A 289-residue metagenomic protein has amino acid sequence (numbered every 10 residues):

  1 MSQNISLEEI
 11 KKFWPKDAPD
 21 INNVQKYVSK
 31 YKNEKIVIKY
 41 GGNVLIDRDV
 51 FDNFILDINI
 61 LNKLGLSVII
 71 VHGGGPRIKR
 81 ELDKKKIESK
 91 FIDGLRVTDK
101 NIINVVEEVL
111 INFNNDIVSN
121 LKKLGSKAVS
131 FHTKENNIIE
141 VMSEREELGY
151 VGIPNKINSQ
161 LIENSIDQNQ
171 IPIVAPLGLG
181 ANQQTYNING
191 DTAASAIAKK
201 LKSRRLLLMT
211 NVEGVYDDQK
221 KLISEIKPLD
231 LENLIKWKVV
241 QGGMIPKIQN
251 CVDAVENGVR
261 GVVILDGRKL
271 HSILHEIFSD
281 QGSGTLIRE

Functional and structural regions predicted by a protein language model:
M1-R268, H275-I277, Q281, R288-E289: Nucleotide/pyrophosphate-binding catalytic subdomain
